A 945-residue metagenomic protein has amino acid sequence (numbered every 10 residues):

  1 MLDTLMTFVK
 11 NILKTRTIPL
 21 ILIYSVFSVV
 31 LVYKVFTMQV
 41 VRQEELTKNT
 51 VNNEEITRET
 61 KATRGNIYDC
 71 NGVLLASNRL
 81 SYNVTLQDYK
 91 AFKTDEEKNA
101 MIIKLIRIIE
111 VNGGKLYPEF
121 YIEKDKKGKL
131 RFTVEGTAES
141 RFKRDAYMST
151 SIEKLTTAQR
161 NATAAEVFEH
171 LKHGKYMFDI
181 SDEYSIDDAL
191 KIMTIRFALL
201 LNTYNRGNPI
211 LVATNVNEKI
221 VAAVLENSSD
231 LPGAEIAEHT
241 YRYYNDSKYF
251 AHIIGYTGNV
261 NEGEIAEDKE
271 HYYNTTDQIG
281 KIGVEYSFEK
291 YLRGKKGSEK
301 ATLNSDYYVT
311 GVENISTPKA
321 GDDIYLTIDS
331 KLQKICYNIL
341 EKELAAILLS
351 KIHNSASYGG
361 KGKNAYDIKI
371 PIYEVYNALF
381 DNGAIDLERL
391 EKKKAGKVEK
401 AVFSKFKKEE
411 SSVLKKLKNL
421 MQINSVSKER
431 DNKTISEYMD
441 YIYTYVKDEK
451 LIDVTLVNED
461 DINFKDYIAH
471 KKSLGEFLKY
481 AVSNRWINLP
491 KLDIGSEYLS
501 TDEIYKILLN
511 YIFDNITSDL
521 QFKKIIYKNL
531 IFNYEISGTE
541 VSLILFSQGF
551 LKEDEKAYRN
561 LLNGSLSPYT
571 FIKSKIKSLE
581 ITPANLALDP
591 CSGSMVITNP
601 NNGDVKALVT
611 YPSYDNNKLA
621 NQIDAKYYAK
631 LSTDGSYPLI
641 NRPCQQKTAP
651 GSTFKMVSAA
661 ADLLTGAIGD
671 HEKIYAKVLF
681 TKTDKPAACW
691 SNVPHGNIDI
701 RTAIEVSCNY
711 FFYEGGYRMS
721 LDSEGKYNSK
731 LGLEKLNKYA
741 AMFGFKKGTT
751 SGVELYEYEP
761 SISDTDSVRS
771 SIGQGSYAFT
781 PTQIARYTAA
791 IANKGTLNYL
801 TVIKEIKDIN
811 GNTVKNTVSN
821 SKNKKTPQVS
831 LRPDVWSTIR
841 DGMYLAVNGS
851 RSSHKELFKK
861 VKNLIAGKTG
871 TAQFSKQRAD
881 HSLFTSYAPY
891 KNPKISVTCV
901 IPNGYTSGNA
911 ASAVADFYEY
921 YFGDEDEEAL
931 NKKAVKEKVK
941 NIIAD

Functional and structural regions predicted by a protein language model:
L2-I576, N585-S594, P600, G716 (+2 more regions): Membrane-proximal periplasmic segments of bacterial cell-envelope enzymes, especially penicillin-binding proteins
K34, G72, I102-K104, V224 (+9 more regions): Active-site SXXK
N53-I56, T85-T94, R206-T214, H239 (+10 more regions): Second-shell loop/turn segments in exported
T60-T63, C70, S77-S81, L231 (+16 more regions): Extracytoplasmic
G65-C70, Y243-I265, K269, T276-I282 (+5 more regions): Active-site beta-strand/loop architecture of penicillin-binding DD-peptidases
V84-E97, S613-T633: A short, polar/charged loop-to-alpha-helix boundary motif
D322-D323, K369-N419, I423, L639-N641 (+3 more regions): Conserved catalytic neighborhood of penicillin-recognizing serine enzymes
V609-Y611, L619-Q622, T648-N709, K746 (+1 more regions): Short, glycine/proline-biased beta-turn/loop segments that scaffold the active-site neighborhood
